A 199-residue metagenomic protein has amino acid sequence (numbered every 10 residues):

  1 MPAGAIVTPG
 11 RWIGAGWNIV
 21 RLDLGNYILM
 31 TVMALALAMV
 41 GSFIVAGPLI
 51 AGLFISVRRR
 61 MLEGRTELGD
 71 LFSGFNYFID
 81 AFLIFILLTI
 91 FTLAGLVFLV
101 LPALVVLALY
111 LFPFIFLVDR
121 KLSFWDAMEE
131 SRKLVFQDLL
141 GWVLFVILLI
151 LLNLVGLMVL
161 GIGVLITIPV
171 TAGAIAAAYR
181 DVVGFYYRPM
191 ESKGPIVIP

Functional and structural regions predicted by a protein language model:
M1-A5: Short, contiguous pre-domain boundary segments
V7-A36, R65-A94, A108-L157, I196-P199: Interfacial aromatic "cap" segments that immediately flank transmembrane helices in multipass membrane proteins
L35-R65, T89-E129, N153-P189: Selective recognition of hydrophobic, aromatic-rich stretches within alpha-helical transmembrane segments of polytopic
F185-P199: Cytosolic juxtamembrane C-terminal amphipathic helix followed by a basic/polar low-complexity tail immediately after
